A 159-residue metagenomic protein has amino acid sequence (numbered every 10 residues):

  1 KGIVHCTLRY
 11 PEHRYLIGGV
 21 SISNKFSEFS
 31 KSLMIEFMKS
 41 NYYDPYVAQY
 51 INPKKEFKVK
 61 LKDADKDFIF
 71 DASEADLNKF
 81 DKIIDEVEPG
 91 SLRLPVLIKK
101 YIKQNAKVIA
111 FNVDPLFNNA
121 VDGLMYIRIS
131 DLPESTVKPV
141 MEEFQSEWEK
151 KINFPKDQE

Functional and structural regions predicted by a protein language model:
K1-I3: Internal, conserved structured core segments that host functional sites
H5-E159: Terminal substrate-recognition subdomain of acyl/acetyltransferases
